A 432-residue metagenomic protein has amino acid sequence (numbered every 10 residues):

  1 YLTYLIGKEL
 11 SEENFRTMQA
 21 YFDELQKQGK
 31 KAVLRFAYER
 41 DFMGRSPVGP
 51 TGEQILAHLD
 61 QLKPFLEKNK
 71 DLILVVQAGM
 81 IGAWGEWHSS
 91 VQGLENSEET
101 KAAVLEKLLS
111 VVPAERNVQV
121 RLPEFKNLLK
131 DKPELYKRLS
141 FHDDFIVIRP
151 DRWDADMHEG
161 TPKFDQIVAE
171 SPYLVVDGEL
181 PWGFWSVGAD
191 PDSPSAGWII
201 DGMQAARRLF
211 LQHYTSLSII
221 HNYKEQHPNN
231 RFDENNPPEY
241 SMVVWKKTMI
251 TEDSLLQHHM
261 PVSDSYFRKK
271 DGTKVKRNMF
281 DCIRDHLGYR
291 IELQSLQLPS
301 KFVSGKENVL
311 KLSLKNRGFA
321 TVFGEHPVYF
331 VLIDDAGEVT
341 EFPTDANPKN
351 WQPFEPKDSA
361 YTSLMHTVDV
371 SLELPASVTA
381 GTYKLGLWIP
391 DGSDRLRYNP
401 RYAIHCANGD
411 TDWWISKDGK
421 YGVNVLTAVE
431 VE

Functional and structural regions predicted by a protein language model:
Y1, A32-F36, L74, A78 (+3 more regions): Hydrophobic faces of well-ordered beta-strands that scaffold small-molecule active sites in alpha/beta enzyme cores
Y1-R40, G52-I55, V112, R116: Aromatic-lined substrate-binding rim segments of carbohydrate-active enzymes
S11-Y21, G52-L62, E95-K107, G197-M203 (+2 more regions): Well-ordered, non-membrane alpha-helical segments in soluble/globular domains
V33-G44, L62-E95: Active-site groove signature of glycoside hydrolases
G52-D71, E95-N117, K137-M157: Acidic, His- and aromatic-enriched active-site or binding-groove loops in soluble protein domains that engage sugars
I73-W84, L105, L109-K130: Aromatic-lined carbohydrate-recognition surfaces of secreted/lumenal glycan-active proteins
L122-F125, E134-Q297: Substrate-binding cleft of secreted/luminal carbohydrate-active enzymes
R277-E432: Extracellular/luminal regions of secreted and cell-surface proteins that mediate adhesion/ECM remodeling
